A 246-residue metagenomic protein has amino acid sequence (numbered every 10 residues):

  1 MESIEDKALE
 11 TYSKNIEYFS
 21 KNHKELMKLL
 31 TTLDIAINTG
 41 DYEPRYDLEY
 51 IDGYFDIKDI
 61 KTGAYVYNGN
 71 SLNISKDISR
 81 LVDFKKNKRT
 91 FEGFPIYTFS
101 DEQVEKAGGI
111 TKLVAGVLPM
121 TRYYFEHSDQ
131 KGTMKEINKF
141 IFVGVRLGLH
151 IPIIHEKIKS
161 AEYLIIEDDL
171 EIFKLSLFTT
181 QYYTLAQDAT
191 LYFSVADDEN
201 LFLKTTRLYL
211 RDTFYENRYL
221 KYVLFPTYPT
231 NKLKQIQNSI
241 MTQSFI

Functional and structural regions predicted by a protein language model:
M1-I246: N-terminal donor/sugar-recognition subdomains of glycan-related enzymes, prototypically the membrane-proximal stem
